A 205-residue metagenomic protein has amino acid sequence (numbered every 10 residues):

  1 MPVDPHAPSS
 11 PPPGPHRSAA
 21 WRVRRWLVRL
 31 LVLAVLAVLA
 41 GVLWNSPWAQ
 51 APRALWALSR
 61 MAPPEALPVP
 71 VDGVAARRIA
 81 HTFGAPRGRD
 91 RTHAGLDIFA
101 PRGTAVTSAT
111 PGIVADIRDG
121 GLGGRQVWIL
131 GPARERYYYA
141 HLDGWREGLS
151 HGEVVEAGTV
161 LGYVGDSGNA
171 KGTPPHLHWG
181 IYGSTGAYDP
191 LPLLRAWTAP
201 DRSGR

Functional and structural regions predicted by a protein language model:
M1-R25: N-terminal Lys/Arg-rich, disordered targeting/topogenic segments
W26-R29, L67-P70, E147-T159, P175-R205: Acidic, glycine-rich catalytic/binding loops that coordinate metals and/or anionic ligands
V28-N45: Hydrophobic membrane-insertion alpha-helices, especially the h-region of bacterial N-terminal signal peptides
A40-R125, E156-A157, D166, Y188-L191 (+1 more regions): Surface-exposed, glycine-biased beta-strand/turn segments
F99, L130-P132, Y182: A generic structural motif
A109-S150, H178: Zn2+-dependent peptidoglycan hydrolase active-site motif and core
V164-H178: Active-site loop architecture of trypsin-fold serine endopeptidases
